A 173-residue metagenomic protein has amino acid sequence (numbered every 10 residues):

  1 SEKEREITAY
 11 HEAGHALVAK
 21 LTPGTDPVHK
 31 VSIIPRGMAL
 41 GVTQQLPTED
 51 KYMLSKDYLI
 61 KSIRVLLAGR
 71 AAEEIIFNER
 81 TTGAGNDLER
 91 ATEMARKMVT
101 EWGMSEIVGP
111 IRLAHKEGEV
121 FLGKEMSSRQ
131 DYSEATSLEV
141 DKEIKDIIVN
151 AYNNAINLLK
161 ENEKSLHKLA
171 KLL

Functional and structural regions predicted by a protein language model:
S1-E2: P-loop NTPase nucleotide-binding/switch module
R5-Y10, A16-L172: Soluble catalytic regions of large protease machineries
